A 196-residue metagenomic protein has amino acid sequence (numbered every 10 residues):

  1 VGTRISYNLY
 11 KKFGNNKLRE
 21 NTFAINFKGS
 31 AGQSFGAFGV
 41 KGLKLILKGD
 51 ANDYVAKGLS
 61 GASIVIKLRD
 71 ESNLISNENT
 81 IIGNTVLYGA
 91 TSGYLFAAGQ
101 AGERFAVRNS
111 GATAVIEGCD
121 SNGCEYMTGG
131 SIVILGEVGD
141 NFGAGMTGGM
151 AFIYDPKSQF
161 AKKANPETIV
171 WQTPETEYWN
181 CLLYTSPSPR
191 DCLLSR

Functional and structural regions predicted by a protein language model:
V1-N52, G61-V65: Terminal or standalone catalytic/regulatory effector modules within metabolic enzymes and repeat proteins
I5, F13-N15, Q33-G39, A51-L59 (+4 more regions): Short, T/G/N/S-enriched strand-turn elements that build extracellular solenoid repeat scaffolds
T22-A24, G42-K44, G61-S63, S92-Y94 (+4 more regions): Detector for repetitive beta-architecture
K28, F38, I46-D50, K57-G58 (+6 more regions): Feature marks extracellular polysaccharide-active and adherence modules
Y54-V55, I64-K67, S72-S76, F96-Q100 (+1 more regions): Glycine-rich anion/phosphate-binding loop at the beta-strand->alpha-helix junction
A62-V86, P166, V170: Acidic/polar low-complexity surface segments
D155-Y178: Terminal amphipathic helices with adjacent charged low-complexity linkers/tails
Y184-S195: Single conserved hydrophobic/aromatic residue that forms the stacking wall/gate of nucleotide- or nucleobase-binding
